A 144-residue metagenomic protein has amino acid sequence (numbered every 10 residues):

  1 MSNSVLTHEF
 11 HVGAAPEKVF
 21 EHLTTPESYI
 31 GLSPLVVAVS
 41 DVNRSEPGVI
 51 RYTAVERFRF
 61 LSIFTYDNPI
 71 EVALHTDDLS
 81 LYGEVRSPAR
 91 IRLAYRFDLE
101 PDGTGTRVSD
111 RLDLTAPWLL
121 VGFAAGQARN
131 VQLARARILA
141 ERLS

Functional and structural regions predicted by a protein language model:
M1-S2, E27-P34, R59-T65, V85-R90: Short, solvent-exposed secondary-structure boundary motifs
M1-V49: Hydrophobic ligand-binding cavity/cleft-lining segments
V5-T7, F64-I70, I91-R96: Short, surface-exposed coil-to-beta transition loops
E9-H11, A73, D98, D113: Generic structural detector for well-ordered beta-strands
A15, S45-P47, D77, D102-G105: Short strand-connecting beta-turns/loops that link adjacent beta-strands
V19-L23, Y29, Y52-A54, V72 (+2 more regions): Hydrophobic pocket/interface hotspot
S40-R86, I138-S144: Glycine-rich portal/gate segments that line the openings of hydrophobic small-molecule binding cavities
E84-A134: Beta-strand/loop substructures that line and gate deep hydrophobic ligand-binding cavities in soluble
